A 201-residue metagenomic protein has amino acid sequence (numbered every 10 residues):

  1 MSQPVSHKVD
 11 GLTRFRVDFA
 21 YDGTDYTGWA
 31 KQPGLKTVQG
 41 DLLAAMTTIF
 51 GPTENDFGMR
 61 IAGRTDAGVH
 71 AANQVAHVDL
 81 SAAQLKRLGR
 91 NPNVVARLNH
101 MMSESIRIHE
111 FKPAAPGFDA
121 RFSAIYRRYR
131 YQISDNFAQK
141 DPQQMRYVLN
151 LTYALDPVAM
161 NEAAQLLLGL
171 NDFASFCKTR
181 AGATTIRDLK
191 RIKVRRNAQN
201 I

Functional and structural regions predicted by a protein language model:
S2-I201: Structured-RNA-binding interfaces characteristic of tRNA pseudouridine synthases
